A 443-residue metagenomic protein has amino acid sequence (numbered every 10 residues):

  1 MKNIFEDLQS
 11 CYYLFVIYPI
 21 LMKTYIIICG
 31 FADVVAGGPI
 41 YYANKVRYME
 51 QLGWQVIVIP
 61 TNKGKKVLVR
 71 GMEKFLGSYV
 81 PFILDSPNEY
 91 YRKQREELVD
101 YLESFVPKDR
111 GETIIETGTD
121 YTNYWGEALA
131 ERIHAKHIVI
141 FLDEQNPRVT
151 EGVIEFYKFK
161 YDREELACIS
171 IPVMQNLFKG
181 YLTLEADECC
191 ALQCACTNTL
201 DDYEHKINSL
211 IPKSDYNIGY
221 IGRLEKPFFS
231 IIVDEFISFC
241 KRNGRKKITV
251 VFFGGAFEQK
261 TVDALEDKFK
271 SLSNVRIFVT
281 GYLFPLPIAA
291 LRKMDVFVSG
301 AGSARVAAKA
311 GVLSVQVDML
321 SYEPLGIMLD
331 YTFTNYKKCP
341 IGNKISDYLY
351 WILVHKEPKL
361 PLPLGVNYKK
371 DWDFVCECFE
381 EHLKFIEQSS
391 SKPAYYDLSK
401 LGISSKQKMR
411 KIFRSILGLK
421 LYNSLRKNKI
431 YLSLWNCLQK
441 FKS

Functional and structural regions predicted by a protein language model:
I28-A43, L224-I231: A short, glycine/small-residue-rich beta-strand->loop->alpha-helix junction that serves as a flexible
C29-V35, Y48-K93, G255-D263: N-terminal strand-loop element at the rim of the active site of nucleotide-sugar-dependent glycosyltransferases
G37, K338-K408: A charged, aromatic-enriched C-terminal amphipathic alpha-helix characteristic of glycosyltransferases across folds
T117-N123, F141: Short His-centered aromatic/hydrophobic patch
Y161-C189, N198: A short, active-site helix/loop in glycosyltransferases that binds the activated sugar's phosphate group
N198-T199, P212-A264: Conserved catalytic-core segment of nucleotide-activated headgroup transferases in glycan assembly
V262-Y282: Nucleotide-activated donor-binding/catalytic signature segment of Leloir-type glycosyltransferases, i.e., the conserved
S303-P363: Catalytic binding pocket for nucleotide-activated donors in carbohydrate/polymer assembly enzymes
